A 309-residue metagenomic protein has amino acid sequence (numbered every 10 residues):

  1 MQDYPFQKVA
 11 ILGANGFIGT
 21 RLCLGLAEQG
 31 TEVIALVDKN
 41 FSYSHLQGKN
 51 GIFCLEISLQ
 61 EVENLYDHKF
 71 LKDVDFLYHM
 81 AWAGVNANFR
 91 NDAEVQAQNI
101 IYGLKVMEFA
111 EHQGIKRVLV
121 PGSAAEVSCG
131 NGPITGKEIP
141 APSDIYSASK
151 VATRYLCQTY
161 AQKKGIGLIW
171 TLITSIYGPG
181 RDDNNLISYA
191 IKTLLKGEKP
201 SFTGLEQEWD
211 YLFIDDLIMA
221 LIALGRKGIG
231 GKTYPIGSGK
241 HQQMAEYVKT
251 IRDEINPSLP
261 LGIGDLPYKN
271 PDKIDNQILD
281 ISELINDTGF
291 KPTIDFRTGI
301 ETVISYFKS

Functional and structural regions predicted by a protein language model:
V9-Q29: N-terminal Rossmann NAD(P)H-binding glycine-rich loop of SDR-like oxidoreductase domains
L12, L36, L77-A83, V118-A124 (+1 more regions): SDR active-site strand-loop-helix element
N50-V62: Rossmann-fold cofactor-recognition segment
L59-Q98: NAD(P)H-binding glycine-rich loop region in Rossmannoid oxidoreductase-like domains and their noncatalytic homologs
H79, L104-I145: Conserved Rossmann-fold NAD(P)-dependent oxidoreductase catalytic core, especially the SDR/UDP-sugar
G132, Y155-W209, I214-A223, G239 (+1 more regions): NAD(P)-dependent short-chain dehydrogenase/reductase
I145, S149-A152: Active-site helix of classical SDR
E198-S309: C-terminal substrate-binding subdomain of Rossmann-fold SDR/epimerase-dehydratase oxidoreductases
